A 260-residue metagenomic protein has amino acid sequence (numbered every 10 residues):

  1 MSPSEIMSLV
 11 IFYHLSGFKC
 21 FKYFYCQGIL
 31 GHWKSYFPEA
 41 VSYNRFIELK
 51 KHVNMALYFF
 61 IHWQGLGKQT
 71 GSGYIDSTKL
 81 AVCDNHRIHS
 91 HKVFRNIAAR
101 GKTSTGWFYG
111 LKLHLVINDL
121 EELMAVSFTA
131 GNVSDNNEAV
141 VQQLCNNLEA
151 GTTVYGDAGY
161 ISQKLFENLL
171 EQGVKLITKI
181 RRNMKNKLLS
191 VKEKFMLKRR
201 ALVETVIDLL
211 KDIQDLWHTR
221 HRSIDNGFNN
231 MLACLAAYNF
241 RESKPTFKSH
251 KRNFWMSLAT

Functional and structural regions predicted by a protein language model:
M1-T260: Short alpha-helical elements
